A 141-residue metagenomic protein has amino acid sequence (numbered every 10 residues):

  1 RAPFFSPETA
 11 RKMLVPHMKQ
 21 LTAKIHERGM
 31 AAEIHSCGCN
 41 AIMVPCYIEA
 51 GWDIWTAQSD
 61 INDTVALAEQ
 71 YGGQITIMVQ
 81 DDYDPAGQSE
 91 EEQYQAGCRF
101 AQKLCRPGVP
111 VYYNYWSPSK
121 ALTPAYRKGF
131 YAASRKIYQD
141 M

Functional and structural regions predicted by a protein language model:
R1-M141: Active-site loop segments of alpha/beta catalytic cores
